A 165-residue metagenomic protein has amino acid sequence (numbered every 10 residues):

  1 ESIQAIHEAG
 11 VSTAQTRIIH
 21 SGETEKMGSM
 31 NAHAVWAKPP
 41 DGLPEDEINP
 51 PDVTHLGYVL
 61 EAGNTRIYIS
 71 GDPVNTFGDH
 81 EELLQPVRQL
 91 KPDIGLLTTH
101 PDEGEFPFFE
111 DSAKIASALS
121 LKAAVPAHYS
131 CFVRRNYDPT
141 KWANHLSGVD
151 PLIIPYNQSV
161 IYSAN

Functional and structural regions predicted by a protein language model:
E1, Y68-P73, I94-H100, A124-Y129 (+1 more regions): Active-site neighborhood of phospho(di)ester-bond hydrolases with catalytic His/Asp-centered motifs
E1-S12, R17, R88-L96: Active-site metal-binding motif and surrounding structural segment of the metallo-beta-lactamase
S2-A5, E23-K26, D41-G42, V74-D79 (+3 more regions): Active-site environment of divalent metal-dependent phosphoester hydrolases
I3, N31-A34, A62, G95 (+1 more regions): Generic alpha-helical hydrophobic packing signal
T13-T24, R88, F109-N165: Binuclear metal-ion centers of metallo-dependent hydrolases, dominated by the metallo-beta-lactamase
I18-L90, Q158-N165: Core dinuclear metal-dependent hydrolase active-site scaffold
V74-T99, G104, A113-V125: A short, hydrophobic/aromatic-rich structural module that often spans a beta strand with its adjoining loop
